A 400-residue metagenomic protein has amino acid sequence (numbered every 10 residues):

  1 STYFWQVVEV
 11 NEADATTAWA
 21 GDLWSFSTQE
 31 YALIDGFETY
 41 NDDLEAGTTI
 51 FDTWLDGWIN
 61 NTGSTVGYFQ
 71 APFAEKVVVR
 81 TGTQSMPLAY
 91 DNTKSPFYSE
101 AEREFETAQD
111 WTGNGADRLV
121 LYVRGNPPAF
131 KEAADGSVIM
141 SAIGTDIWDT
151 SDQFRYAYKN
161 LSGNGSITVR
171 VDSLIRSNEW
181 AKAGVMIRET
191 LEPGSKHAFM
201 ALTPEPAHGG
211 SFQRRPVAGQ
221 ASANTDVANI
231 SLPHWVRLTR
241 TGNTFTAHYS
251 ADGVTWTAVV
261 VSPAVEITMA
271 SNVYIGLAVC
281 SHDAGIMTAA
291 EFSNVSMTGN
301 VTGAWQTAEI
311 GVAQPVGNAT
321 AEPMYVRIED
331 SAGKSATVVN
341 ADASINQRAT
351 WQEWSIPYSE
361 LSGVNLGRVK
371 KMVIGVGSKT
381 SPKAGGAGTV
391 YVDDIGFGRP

Functional and structural regions predicted by a protein language model:
T2, F37, A116-L121, A134 (+4 more regions): Extracellular beta-strand ligand-recognition surfaces/modules
V8-E12, G377: Beta-strand-rich extracellular modules
E12-Y31: Extracellular fibronectin type III
F26-T65, P128-D135, A289, S293-Q314: Extracellular carbohydrate-recognition regions
W54-G57, A101-E106, E179-E192, M324-E329 (+1 more regions): Aromatic-rich beta-strand patches that line glycan-recognition/binding surfaces of extracellular proteins
Q70-S99, E132-W148, S166: Short carbohydrate-recognition loop motifs
T107-A108, G113-G115, N126-G317, G388 (+1 more regions): Extracellular glycan-recognition regions
